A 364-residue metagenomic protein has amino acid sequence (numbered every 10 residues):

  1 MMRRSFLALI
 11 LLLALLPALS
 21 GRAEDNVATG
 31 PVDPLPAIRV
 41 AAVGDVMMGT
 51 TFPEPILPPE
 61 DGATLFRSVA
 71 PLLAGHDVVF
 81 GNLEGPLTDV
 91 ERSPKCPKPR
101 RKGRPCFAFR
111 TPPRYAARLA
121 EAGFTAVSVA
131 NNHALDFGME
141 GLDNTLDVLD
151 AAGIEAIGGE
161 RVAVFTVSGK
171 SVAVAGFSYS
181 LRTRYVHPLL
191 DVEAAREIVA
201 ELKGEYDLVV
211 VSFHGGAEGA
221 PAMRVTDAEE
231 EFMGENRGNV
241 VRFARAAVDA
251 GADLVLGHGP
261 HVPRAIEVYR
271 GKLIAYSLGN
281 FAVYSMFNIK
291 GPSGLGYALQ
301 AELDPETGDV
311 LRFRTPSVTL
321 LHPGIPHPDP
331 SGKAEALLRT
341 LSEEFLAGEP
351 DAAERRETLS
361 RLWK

Functional and structural regions predicted by a protein language model:
M1-A8: Bacterial N-terminal signal peptides that target proteins for export
A8-A18: Bacterial N-terminal signal peptides
G21-K364: Acidic, metal/ion-coordinating pockets
